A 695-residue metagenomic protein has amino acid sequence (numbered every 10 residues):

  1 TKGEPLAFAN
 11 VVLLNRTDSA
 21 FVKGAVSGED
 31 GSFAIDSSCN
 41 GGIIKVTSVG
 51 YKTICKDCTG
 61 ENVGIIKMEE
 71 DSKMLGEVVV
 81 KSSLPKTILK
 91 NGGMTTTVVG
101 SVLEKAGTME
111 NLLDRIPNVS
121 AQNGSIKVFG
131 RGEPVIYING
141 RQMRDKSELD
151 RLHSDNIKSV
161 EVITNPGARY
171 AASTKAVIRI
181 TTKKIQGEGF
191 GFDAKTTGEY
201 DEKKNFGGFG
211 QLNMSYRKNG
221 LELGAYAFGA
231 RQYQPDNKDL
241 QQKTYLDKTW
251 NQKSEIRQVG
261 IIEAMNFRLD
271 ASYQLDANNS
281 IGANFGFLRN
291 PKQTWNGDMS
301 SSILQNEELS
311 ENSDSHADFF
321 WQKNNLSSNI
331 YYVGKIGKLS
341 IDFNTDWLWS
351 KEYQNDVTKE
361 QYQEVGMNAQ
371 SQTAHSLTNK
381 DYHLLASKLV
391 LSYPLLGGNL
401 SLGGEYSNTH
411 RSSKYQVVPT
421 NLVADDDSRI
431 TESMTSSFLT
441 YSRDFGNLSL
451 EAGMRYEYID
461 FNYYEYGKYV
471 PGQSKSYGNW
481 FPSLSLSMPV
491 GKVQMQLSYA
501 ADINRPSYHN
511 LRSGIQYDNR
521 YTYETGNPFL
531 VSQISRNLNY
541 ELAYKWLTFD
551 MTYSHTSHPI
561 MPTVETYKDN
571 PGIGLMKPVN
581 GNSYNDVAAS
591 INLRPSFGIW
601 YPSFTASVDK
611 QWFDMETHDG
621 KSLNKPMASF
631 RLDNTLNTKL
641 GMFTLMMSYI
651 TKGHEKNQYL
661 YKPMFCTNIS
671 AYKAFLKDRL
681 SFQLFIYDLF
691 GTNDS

Functional and structural regions predicted by a protein language model:
K2, N10-L14, K45-Y51, E61-V102 (+4 more regions): Short, acidic, small-residue-rich periplasmic hinge/interaction motif at the N-terminus of Gram-negative outer-membrane
T17-S32: Short, acidic Ser/Thr/Gly-rich low-complexity loop/linker segments typical of extracellular and cell-surface proteins
E61-K67, E77, M109-L112, K146-S147 (+3 more regions): N-terminal periplasmic accessory domains that precede and gate Gram-negative outer-membrane beta-barrel machines
R115, R141-G167: Short acidic/polar hinge/loop motifs at secondary-structure boundaries that mediate gating or recognition
T182-T196, N237, Q241, K253 (+9 more regions): Surface-exposed extracellular loop regions of Gram-negative outer-membrane beta-barrel proteins
N266-P291, H316-Y466, P489, V493-Q494 (+3 more regions): Face-selective signature of the C-terminal outer-membrane beta-barrel domain
L384-K388, M434-S436, V531, N537 (+3 more regions): Outer membrane beta-barrel strand-and-loop segments of large Gram-negative receptors, especially TonB-dependent
D426-E432, G472-K475, I503-S557, L575-A588: Outer-membrane beta-barrel signature, preferentially recognizing the C-terminal barrel domain of Gram-negative
